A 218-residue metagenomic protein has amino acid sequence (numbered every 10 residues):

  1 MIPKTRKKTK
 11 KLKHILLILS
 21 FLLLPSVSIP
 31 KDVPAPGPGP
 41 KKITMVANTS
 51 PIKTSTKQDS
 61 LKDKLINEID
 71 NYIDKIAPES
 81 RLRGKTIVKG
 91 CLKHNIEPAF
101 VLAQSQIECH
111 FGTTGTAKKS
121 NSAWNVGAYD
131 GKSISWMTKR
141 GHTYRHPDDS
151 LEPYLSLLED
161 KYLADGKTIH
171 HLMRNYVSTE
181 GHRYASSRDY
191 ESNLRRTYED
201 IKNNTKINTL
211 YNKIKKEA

Functional and structural regions predicted by a protein language model:
I2-L102, Q106-A218: Catalytic cores of secreted/periplasmic lytic hydrolases that degrade extracellular macromolecules
